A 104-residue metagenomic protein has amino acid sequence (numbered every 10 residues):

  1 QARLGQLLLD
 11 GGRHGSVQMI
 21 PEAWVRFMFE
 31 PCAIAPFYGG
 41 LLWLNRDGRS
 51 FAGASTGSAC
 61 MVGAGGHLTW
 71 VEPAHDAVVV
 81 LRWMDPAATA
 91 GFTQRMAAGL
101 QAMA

Functional and structural regions predicted by a protein language model:
Q1-R13, H67-W83: Active-site-proximal alpha-helical segments within enzyme catalytic domains
L8-G11, P31-C32, G99: Alpha-helix boundary/capping residues
G12-I20: Structural helix-adjacent loops and short alpha-helical linkers that scaffold large soluble proteins
Q18-M19, P36, A90: Non-catalytic, surface-exposed connector residues within folded enzymatic/regulatory domains
R26-V78: Active-site Gly/Thr loop motif
D85-A87: A short acidic/small-residue loop/turn micro-motif
T89-A104: Short, gly/Ser/Thr-rich active-site loops of penicillin-recognizing serine hydrolases
